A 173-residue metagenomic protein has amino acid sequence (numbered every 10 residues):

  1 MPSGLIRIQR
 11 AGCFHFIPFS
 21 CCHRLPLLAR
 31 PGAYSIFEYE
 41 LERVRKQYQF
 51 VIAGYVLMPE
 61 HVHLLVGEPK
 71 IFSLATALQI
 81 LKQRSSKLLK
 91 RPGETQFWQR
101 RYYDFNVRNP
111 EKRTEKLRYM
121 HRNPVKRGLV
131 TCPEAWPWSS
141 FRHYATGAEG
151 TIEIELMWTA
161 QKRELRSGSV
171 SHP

Functional and structural regions predicted by a protein language model:
M1-P173: Short catalytic/metal-binding and nucleic-acid-binding patches
